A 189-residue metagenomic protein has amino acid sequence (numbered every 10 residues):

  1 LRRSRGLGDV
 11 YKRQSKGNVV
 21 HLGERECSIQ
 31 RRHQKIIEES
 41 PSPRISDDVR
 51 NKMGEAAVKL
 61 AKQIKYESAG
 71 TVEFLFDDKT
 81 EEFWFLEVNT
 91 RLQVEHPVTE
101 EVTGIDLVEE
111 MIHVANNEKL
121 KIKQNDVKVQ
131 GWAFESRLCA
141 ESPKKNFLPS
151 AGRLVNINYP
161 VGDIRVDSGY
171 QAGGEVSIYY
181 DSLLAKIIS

Functional and structural regions predicted by a protein language model:
L1-Y11: Single conserved hydrophobic/aromatic residue that forms the stacking wall/gate of nucleotide- or nucleobase-binding
G8-D9, E82-R91: A short beta-strand motif that forms the metal-chelation/ATP-contact edge of phosphoryl-transfer active sites
S15-E55, L92-L107, E175: ATP-dependent carboxylate/phosphate-activation module, predominantly the ATP-grasp catalytic core and closely related
E39-D77: A long amphipathic alpha-helix within ATP-dependent nucleotide-binding catalytic cores
I45, E100, L183-S189: Short, well-ordered beta-strand elements within core beta-sheets of diverse protein domains
K65-V72, L120-V129: Flexible, glycine/charged-enriched surface loops at secondary-structure junctions
N125-D181: Glycine-rich active-site loop/lid that clamps phosphate-bearing ligands
